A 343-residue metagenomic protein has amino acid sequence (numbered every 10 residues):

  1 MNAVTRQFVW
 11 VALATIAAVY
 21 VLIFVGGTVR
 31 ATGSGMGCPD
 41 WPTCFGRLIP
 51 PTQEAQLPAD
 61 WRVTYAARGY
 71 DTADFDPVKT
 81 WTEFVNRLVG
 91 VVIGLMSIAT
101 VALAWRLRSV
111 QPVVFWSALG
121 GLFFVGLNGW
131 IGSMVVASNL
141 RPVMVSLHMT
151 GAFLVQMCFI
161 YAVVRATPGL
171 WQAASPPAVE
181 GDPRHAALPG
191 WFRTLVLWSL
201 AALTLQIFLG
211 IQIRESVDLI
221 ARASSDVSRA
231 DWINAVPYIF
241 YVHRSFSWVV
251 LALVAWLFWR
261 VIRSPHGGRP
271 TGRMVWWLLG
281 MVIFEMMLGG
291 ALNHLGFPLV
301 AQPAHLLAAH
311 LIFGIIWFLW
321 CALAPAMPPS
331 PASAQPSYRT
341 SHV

Functional and structural regions predicted by a protein language model:
M1-A3, P168-F192, P265-G268, M327-V343: Membrane-interfacial, low-structure loops and terminal tails that flank and connect transmembrane helices in multi-pass
F8-R47, A201-Q212: N-terminal signal-anchor transmembrane alpha helix
A14-V25, W116-V135, W198-Q206, R273-A291: Small-polar-interrupted transmembrane alpha-helices in polytopic inner-membrane proteins
T28-D40, F75, G126-M149, R214-D226 (+1 more regions): Interfacial helix-loop-helix junctions of multi-pass membrane proteins
D60-S97, P237-H243: Individual transmembrane alpha-helix segments
I93-S97, A152-L170, W248-W256, A309-P325: Hydrophobic cores of alpha-helical transmembrane segments in multi-pass inner/ER membrane proteins, independent
A104-L119, F258-L278: Membrane-interface helix-loop-helix junctions at transmembrane boundaries of multi-pass membrane enzymes, predominantly
Q206-V250, A255-I262: Membrane-interfacial catalytic/cofactor-binding modules of polytopic membrane enzymes
